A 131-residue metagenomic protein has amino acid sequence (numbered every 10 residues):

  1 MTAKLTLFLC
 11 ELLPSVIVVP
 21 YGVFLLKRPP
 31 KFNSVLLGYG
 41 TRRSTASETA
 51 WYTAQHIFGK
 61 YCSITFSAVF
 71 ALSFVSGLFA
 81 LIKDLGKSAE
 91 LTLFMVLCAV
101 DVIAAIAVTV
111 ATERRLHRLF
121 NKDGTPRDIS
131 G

Functional and structural regions predicted by a protein language model:
M1-L13, F74-A99: Long, highly hydrophobic alpha-helical transmembrane signal-anchor segments
L5-P29: Membrane-helix boundary elements
P20-G38, V108-R118: Membrane-water interface of transmembrane alpha-helices
F32-E48, P126-S130: Juxtamembrane inter-helical linkers in multi-pass membrane proteins
N33, A80-D84, R115-G124: Membrane-interfacial segments
R42-S63: Membrane interfacial helix-start motif at the N-side
Y61-F79: Alpha-helical transmembrane segments and their membrane-interface junctions in multi-pass membrane proteins
V100-V108: Hydrophobic alpha-helical membrane-associated segments
